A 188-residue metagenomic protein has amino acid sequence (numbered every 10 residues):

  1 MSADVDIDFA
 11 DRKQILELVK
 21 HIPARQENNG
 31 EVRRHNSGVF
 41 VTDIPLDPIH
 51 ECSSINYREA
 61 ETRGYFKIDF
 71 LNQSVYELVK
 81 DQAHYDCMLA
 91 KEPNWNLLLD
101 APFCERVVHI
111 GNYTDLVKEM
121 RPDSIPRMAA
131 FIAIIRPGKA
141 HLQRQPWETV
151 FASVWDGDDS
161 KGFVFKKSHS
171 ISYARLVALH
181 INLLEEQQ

Functional and structural regions predicted by a protein language model:
M1-Q187: Mg2+-dependent phosphoryl-transfer active-site scaffold
